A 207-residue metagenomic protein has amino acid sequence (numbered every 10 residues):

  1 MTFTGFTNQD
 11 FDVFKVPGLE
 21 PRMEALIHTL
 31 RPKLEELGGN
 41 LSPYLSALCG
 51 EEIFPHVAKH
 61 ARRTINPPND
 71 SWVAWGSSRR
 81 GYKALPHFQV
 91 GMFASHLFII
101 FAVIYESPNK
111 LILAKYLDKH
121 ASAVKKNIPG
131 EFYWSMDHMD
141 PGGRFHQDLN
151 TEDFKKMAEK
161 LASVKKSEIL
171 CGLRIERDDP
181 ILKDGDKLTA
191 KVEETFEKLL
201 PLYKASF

Functional and structural regions predicted by a protein language model:
M1-L48, G143-F207: Long, solvent-exposed, polar/charged low-complexity segments
R31-A47, V103-I128, C171-G172: Short N-terminal secondary-structure initiator segments
G39-P67: Short N-terminal edge-element motif at the start of the domain
P67-K126: Aromatic- and glycine-enriched beta-alpha-beta binding-site module
V103, H138, I175: A broadly conserved detector of short glycine/acidic/proline-rich loop/turn motifs that flank catalytic sites and bind
E106-K166: Short, internal acidic amphipathic alpha-helical interface segments that mediate docking to partner proteins
